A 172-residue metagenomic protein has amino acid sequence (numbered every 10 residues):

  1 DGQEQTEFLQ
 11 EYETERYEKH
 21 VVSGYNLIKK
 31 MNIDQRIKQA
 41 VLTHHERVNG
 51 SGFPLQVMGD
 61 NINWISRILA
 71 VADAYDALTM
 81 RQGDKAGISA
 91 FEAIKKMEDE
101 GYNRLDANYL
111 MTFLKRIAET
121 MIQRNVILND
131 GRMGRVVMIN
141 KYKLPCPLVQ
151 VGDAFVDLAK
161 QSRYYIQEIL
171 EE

Functional and structural regions predicted by a protein language model:
D1-E171: Histidine- and acidic-residue-rich, metal-dependent catalytic cores
